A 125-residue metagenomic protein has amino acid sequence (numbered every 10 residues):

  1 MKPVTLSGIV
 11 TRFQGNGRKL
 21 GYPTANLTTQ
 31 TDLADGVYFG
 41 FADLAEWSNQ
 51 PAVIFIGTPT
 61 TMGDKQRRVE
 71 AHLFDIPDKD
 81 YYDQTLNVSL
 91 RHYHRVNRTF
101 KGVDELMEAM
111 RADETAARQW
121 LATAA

Functional and structural regions predicted by a protein language model:
M1-A125: Phosphate/ribose-recognition catalytic cores of enzymes acting on nucleotide-derived substrates
